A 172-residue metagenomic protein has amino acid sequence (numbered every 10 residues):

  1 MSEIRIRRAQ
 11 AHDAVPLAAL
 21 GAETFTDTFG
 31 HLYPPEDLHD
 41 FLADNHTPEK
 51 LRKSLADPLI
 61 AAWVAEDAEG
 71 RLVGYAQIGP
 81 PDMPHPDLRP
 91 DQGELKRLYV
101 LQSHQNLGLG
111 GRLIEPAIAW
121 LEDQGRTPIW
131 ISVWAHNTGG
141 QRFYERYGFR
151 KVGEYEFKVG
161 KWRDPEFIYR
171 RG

Functional and structural regions predicted by a protein language model:
E3, W63, R89-G93, T127-Q141 (+1 more regions): C-terminal "cap" of GNAT-fold acetyltransferases
R8-A14, A19-Y33, H39-S103, G111-P116 (+3 more regions): Acetyl-CoA-dependent GNAT
R97-E115, E122-Q124, A135-R142, R146-Y147: Conserved glycine-rich acetyl-CoA-binding loop
